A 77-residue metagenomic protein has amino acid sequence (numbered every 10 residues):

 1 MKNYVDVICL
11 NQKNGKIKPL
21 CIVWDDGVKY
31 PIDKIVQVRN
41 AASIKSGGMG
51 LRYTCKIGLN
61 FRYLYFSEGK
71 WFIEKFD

Functional and structural regions predicted by a protein language model:
M1-D77: Cysteine-centric segments in proteins
